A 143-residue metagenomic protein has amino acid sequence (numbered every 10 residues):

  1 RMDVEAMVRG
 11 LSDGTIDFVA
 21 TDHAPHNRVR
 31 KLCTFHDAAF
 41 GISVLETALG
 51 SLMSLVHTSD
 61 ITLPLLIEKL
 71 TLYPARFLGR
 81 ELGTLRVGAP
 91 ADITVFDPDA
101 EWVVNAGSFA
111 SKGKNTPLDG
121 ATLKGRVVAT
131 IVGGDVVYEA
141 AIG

Functional and structural regions predicted by a protein language model:
R1, T62, N105-A106: General structural signal for secondary-structure boundaries
R1-M2, A39-S43, T116-T122: A short acidic, glycine-rich active-site loop that binds or catalyzes chemistry on phosphate/adenosine moieties
R1-S12: Conserved active-site carboxylates
G10-V19, A24-P98: His/Asp/Glu-enriched, well-ordered alpha-helical/loop segment that forms or immediately abuts the divalent-metal
T34, P90-I142: C-terminal cap of metal-dependent C-N hydrolases
